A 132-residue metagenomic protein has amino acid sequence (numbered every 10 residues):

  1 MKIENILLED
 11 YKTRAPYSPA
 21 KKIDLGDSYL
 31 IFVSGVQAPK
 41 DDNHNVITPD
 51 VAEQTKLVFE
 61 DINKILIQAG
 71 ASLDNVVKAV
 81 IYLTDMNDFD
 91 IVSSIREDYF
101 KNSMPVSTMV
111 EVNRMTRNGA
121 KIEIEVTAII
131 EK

Functional and structural regions predicted by a protein language model:
M1-E60, K64-D74, T84-K132: N-terminal presequence-like segments and the immediate start of the first folded domain
